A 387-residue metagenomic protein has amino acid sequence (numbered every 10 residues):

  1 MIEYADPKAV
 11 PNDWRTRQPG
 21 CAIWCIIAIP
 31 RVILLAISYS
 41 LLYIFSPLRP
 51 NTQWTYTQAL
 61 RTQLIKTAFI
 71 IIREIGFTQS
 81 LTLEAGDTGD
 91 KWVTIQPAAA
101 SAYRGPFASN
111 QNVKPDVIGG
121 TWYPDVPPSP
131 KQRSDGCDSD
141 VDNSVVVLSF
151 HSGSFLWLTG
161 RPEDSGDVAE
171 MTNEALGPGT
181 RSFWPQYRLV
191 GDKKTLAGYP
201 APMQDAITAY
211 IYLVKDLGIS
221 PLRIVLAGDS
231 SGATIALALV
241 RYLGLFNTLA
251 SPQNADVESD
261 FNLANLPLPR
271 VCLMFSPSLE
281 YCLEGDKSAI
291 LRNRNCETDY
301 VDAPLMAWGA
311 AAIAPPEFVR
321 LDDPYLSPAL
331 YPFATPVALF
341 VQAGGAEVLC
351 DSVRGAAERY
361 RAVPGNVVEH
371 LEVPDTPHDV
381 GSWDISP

Functional and structural regions predicted by a protein language model:
M1-D142, Y281, W308-A311, F340 (+4 more regions): Extended, polar/charged low-complexity intrinsically disordered and coiled-coil segments in eukaryotic
R17, C21-W24, Q204, G218-V225 (+1 more regions): Alpha/beta hydrolase fold serine-hydrolase catalytic domain that processes acyl esters and thioesters
G119-L176: Short, surface-exposed "cap/lid" segments of acyl-processing enzymes
S149, G177, K193, Y212-I219 (+2 more regions): Fold-level signal for large, globular catalytic cores of enzyme and receptor domains
S154, Y187-G191, L279, P377: Alpha/beta-hydrolase active-site loop signature
T172-D192: Conserved alpha/beta-hydrolase
L196-L217, A238: Alpha/beta-hydrolase active-site loop
G228, G232, A236: Gly/Ala-rich beta-loop-alpha elbow adjacent to hydrolase catalytic centers
